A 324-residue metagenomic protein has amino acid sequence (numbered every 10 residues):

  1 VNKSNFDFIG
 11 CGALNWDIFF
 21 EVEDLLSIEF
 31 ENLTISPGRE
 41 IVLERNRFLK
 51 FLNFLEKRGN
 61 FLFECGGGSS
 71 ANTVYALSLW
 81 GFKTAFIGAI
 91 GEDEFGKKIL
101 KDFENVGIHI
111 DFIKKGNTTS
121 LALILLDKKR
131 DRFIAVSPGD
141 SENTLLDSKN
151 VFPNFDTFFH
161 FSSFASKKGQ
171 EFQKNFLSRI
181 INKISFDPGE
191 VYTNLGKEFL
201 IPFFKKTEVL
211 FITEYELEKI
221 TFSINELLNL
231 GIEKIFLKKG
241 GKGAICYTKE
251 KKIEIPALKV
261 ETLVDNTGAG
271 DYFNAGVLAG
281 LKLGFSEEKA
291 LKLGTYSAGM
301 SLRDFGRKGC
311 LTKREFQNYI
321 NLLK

Functional and structural regions predicted by a protein language model:
V1-I87: Glycine-rich phosphate/adenosyl-contacting loop at the front of the ribokinase-like
N2-T34, L62-C65, K97-K115, L126-P256 (+3 more regions): Ribokinase/PfkB-type carbohydrate-kinase core domain
P37-R47, E94-K98, K292-F305: Short, conserved aromatic-histidine micro-motifs
A76, W80, D102, G276 (+1 more regions): Rossmann-fold NAD(P)-dependent oxidoreductase module
L77, T213, G270: Short, conserved phosphate/pyrophosphate- and ester-handling motifs at nucleotide-, phospho-/glycolipid
A89-G91: Alpha-helical transmembrane segments within multi-pass membrane transporters and channels
L230, L258-L323: Conserved post-catalytic alpha-helical subdomain immediately downstream of the catalytic base and nucleotide-binding
